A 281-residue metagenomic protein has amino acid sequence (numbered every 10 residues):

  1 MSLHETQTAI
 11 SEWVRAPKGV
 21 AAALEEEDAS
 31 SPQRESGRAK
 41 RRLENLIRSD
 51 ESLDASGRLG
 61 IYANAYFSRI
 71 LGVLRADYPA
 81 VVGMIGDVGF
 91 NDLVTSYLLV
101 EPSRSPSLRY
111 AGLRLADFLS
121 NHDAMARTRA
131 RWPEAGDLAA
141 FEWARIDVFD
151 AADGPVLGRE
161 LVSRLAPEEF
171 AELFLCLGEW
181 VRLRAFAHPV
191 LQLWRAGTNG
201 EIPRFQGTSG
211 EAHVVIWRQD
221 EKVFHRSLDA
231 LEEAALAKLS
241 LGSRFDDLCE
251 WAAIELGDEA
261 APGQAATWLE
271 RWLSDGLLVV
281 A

Functional and structural regions predicted by a protein language model:
M1, W143-A196, G200-E201: Short, functional C-terminal segments
M1-A166, E221, R226-A281: Long, charge-rich, low-complexity alpha-helical segments
F174-L241: Low-complexity, glycine/alanine/valine/leucine- and proline-rich hydrophobic stretches
